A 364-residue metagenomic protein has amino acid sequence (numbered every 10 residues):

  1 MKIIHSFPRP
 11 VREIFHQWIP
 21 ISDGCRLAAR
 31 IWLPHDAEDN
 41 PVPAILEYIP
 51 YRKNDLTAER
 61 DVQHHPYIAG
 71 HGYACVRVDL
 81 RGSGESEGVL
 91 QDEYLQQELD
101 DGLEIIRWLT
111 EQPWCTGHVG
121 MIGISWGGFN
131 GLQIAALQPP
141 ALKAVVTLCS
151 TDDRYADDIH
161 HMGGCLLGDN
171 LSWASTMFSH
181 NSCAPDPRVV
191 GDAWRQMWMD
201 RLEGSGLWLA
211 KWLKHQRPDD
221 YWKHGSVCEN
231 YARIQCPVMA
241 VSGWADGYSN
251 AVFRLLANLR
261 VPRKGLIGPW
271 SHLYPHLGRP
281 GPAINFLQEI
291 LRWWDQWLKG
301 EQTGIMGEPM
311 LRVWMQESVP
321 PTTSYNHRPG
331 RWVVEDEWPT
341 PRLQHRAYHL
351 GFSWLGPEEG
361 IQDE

Functional and structural regions predicted by a protein language model:
K2-N40: N-terminal cap/lid segment of alpha/beta-hydrolase-fold proteins
D36-T110, I159-H160, L166: Cap/lid segment of the alpha/beta-hydrolase catalytic domain
W114-S125: Alpha/beta-hydrolase fold nucleophile elbow
I122, F129-R188, W244-A245, R263-W293: A catalytic-pocket lid/entrance helix-loop region that shapes and gates access to the active site across common
C183-S226: Alpha/beta-hydrolase
I234, A240-S242: Short beta-strand/loop motif that positions the catalytic acidic residue of the alpha/beta-hydrolase fold
N250-K264: Active-site-adjacent alpha-helix of alpha/beta-hydrolase-fold enzymes
P280-E364: C-terminal, loop-rich substrate-recognition/catalytic regions characterized by aromatic stacking residues
